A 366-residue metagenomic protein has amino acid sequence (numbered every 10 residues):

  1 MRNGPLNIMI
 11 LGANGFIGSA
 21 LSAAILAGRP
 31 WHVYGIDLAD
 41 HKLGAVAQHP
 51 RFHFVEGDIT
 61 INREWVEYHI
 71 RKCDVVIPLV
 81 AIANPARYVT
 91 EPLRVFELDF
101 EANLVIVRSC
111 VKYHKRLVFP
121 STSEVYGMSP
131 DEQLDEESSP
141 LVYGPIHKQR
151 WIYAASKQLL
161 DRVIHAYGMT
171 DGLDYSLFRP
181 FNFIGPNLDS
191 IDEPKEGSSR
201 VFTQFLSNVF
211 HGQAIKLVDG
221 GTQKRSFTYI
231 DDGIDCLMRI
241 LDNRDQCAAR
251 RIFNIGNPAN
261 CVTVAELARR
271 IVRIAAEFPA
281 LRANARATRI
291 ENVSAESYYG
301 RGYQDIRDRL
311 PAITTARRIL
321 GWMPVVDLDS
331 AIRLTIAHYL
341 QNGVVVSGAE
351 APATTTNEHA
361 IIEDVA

Functional and structural regions predicted by a protein language model:
I8-G28: N-terminal Rossmann NAD(P)H-binding glycine-rich loop of SDR-like oxidoreductase domains
H53-C73: Conserved Rossmann-fold cofactor-binding substructure of NAD(P)-dependent oxidoreductases
R71, V76, T90-V118: NAD(P)-cofactor binding segment of oxidoreductase domains
I82-R94, E101, P120-Y153, A166-T170 (+1 more regions): Active-site "gating" loop of Rossmann-like NAD(P)-dependent oxidoreductase/epimerase domains
F96, Q149-Q158, K195-T203, S226-F227: Short-chain dehydrogenase/reductase
S121-T122, D161-D189, K216: Conserved beta-loop-beta element that borders a ligand/cofactor-binding pocket
H147-S176, V209-H211: Active-site Tyr-X1-5-Lys
V209-A366: C-terminal substrate-binding subdomain of Rossmann-fold SDR/epimerase-dehydratase oxidoreductases
